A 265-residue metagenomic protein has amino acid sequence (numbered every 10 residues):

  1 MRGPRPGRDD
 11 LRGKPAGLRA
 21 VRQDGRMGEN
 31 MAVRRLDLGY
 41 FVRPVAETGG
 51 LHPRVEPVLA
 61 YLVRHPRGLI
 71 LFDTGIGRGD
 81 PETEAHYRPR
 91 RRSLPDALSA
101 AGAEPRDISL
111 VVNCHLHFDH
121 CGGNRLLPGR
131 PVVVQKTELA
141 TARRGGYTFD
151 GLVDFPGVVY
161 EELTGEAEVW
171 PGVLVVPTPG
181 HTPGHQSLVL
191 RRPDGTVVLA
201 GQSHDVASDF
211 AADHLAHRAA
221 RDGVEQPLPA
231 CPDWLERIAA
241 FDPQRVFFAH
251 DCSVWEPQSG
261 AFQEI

Functional and structural regions predicted by a protein language model:
M1-R22: Compositionally biased, low-complexity flexible segments
E29-R34: Extreme N-terminal starter segment of soluble prokaryotic enzymes
R35-D96, A100, S187-Q202: Conserved beta-strand hairpin/beta-sheet module of binuclear metal-dependent hydrolase folds, prominently
Y40, I76, F118, E138 (+2 more regions): Short, glycine/acidic-enriched loop or turn micro-motifs at the edges of active sites
R90-A103, D107, P131-P177, T182 (+1 more regions): Metallo-beta-lactamase
I108-D119: Metallo-beta-lactamase
R125-P128: Short, conserved loop/helix-junction motifs that constitute active-site signature segments in enzyme catalytic cores
E166-A167, L174-P177, P183-S259: Metallo-beta-lactamase
